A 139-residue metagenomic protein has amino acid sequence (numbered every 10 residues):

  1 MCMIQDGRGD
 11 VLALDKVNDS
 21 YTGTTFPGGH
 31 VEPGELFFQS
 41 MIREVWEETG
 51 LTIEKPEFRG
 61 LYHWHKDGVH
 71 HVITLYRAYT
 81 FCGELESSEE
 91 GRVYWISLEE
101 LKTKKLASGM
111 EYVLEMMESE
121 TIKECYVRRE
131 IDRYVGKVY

Functional and structural regions predicted by a protein language model:
M1-V11, P27: Conserved N-terminal beta-strand and adjoining loop/helix that marks the start of the Nudix/MutT-like hydrolase domain
I4, L75-Y79, W95-S97: Short, well-ordered beta-strand micro-motif
D19-T22, V72: A conserved beta-turn-beta hairpin within the catalytic core of GNAT-like acetyltransferases that forms part
Y21-T24, G91-Y139: Nudix hydrolase/Nudix homology domain
F26-F58, Y76: The catalytic Nudix box helix
Y62-E84, V113-M116: Active-site-adjacent beta-strand/loop module that shapes the phosphate/pyrophosphate-binding cleft
